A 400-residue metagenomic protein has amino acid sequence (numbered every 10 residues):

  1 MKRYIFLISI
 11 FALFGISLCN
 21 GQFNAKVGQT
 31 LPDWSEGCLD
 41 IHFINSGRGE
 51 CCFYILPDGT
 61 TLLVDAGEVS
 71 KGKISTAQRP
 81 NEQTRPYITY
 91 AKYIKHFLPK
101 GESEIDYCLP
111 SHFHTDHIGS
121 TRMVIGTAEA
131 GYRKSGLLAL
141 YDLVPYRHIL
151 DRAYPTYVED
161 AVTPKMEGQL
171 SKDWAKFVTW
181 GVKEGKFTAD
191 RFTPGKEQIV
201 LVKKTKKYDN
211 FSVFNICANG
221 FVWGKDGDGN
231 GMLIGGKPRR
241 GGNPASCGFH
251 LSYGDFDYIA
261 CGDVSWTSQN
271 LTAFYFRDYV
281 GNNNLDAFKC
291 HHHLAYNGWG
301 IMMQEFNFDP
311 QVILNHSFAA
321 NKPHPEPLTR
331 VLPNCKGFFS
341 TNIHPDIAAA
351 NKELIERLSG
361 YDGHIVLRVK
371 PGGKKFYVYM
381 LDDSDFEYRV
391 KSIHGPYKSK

Functional and structural regions predicted by a protein language model:
M1-Y4: Positively charged n-region of N-terminal signal peptides that target proteins for export
I8-S17: Bacterial N-terminal signal peptides
Q22-D40, S46, Y93-H96, K100-E102 (+3 more regions): Flexible, acidic/histidine-containing loops and adjacent segments that form or flank the divalent-metal
S46, D65-V69, S111-F113, Y154 (+4 more regions): Active-site metal-binding loops of divalent metal-dependent hydrolases
G47-C52, T89-I94, K134-G136, N270-R277 (+1 more regions): Alpha-helical scaffolding within the catalytic cores of extracellular/periplasmic polymer-degrading hydrolases
E50-Y54, L62-V64, S70-S75, V222-G227 (+2 more regions): Short, solvent-exposed loop/turn elements at domain surfaces
P57-L62, E68-L150, D278-A295, N307-Q311: Active-site metal-binding motif and surrounding structural segment of the metallo-beta-lactamase
N270-V366: Long, structured stretches of catalytic cores involved in phosphate-ester chemistry, encompassing
